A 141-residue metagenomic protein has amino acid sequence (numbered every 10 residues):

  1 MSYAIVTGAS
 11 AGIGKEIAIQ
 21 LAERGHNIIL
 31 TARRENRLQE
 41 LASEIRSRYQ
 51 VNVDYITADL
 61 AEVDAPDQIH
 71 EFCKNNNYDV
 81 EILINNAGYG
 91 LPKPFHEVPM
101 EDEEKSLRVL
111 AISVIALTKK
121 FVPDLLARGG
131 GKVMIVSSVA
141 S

Functional and structural regions predicted by a protein language model:
Y3, S10-G12: Conserved glycine-rich cofactor-binding loop
R24-L41: Conserved glycine-rich Rossmann-like NAD(P)H-binding loop of the short-chain dehydrogenase/reductase
E35-N36, T57-Q68, M100: The beta1-alpha1 cofactor-binding region of Rossmann-like NAD(H)/NADP(H)-dependent oxidoreductases
I84, L117-F121, L125: Hydrophobic positions on the long internal alpha-helix of Rossmann-like NAD(P)-dependent oxidoreductase domains
N86-L91: Conserved NAD(P)H cofactor-binding loop of Rossmann-fold oxidoreductase domains
P94-F95, D102-L107: Substrate-binding pocket helix/loop in short-chain dehydrogenase/reductase
S138: Residue(s) in the substrate-gating loop at a strand-loop-helix junction that position the organic substrate next
